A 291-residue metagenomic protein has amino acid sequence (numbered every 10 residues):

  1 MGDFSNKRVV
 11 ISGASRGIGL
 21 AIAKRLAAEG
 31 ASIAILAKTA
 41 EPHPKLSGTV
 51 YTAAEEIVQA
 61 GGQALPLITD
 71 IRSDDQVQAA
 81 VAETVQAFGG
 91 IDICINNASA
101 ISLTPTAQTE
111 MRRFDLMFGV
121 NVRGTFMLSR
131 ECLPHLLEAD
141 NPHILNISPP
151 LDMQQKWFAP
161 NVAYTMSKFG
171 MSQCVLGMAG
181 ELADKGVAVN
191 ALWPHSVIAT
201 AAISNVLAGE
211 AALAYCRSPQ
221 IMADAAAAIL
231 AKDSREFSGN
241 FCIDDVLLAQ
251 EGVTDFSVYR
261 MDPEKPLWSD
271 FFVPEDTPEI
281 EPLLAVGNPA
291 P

Functional and structural regions predicted by a protein language model:
K7, G62-Q63, G90-I91, L136-P150 (+2 more regions): Active-site loop of short-chain dehydrogenase/reductase
R8, S15-R16: Conserved glycine-rich cofactor-binding loop
E29-T52: Conserved glycine-rich Rossmann-like NAD(P)H-binding loop of the short-chain dehydrogenase/reductase
P105-T106, E110-D115: Substrate-binding pocket helix/loop in short-chain dehydrogenase/reductase
S129-R130, L176: A short, exposed helix-loop element centered on a Lys and neighboring polar residues
L137, H143-D184, H195-I198: Catalytic loop of short-chain dehydrogenase/reductase
A191-L192, A211-P291: C-terminal helical subdomain
